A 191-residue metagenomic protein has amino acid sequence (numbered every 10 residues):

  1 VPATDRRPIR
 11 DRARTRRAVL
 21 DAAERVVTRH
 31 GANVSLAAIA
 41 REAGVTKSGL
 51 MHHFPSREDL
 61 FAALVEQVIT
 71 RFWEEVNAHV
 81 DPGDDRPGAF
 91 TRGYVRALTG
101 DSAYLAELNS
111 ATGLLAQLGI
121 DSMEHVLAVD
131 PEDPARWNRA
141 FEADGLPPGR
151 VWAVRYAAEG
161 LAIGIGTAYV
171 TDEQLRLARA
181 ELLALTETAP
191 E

Functional and structural regions predicted by a protein language model:
V1-R14, E191: N-terminal intrinsically disordered/low-complexity leader segments
A18, A22, V26-D59, A63: Helix-turn-helix
A18, A89-G93, G113, W152-A157: Amphipathic alpha-helical interaction segments
A22-R29, E75-A78, A157-G164: Solvent-exposed, amphipathic alpha-helical segments
F61-V68, E75: Alpha-helical DNA-contacting segments of helix-turn-helix folds
E75-T112: Hydrophobic alpha-helical connector segments
L105-L108, M123-E191: Hydrophobic/aromatic-rich alpha-helical bundle segments in the mid-to-C-terminal region
A111-G119: Amphipathic alpha-helical elements of HEAT/ARM-like alpha-solenoid repeat scaffolds that form extended
